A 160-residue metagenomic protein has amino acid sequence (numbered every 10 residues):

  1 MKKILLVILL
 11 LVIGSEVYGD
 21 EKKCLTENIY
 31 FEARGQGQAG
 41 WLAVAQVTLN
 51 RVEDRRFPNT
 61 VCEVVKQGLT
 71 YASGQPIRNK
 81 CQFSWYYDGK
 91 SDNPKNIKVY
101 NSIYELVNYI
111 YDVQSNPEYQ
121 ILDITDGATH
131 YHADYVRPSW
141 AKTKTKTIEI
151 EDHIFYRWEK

Functional and structural regions predicted by a protein language model:
I4-I13: Sec-dependent N-terminal signal peptides
V12-D20: Bacterial Sec-dependent signal peptides at the C-terminal "C-region" and cleavage site
G19-K160: Bacterial extracytoplasmic/cell-wall-associated proteins, especially those involved in peptidoglycan
